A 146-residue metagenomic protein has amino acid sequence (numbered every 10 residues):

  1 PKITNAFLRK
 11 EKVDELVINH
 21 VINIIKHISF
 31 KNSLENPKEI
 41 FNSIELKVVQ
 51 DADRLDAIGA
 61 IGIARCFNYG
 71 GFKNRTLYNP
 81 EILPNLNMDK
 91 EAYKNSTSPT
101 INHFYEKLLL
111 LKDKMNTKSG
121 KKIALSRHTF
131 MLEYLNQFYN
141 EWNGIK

Functional and structural regions predicted by a protein language model:
P1, I22-N32: His-Asp-centered metal-binding catalytic motifs of divalent-metal-dependent phosphohydrolases/nucleases
P1, V17, I40, I44: Short acidic-hydrophobic sequence patches enriched in Asp/Glu that either
P1-K10: An active-site-proximal "capping" alpha-helix that borders the catalytic cofactor pocket
K10-E15, N32-P37, S119: Short helix-to-loop capping/linker segments positioned immediately adjacent to catalytic or ligand/cofactor-binding
E11-K26: Acidic/histidine metal-binding catalytic segments
S33, I40-K146: Divalent metal-dependent phosphate-bond-processing catalytic cores, especially two-metal-ion Mg2+/Mn2+ enzymes that act
